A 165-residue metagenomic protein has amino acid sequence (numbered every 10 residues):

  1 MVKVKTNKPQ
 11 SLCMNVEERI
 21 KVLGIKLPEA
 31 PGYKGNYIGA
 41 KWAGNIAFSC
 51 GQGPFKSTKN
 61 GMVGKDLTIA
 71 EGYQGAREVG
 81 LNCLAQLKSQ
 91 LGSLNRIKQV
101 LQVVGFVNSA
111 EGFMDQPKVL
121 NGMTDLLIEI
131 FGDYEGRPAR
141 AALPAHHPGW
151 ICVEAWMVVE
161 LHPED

Functional and structural regions predicted by a protein language model:
V2-D165: Short, polar/acidic, helix-capping and beta-turn segments at strand->helix junctions that line the mouths
